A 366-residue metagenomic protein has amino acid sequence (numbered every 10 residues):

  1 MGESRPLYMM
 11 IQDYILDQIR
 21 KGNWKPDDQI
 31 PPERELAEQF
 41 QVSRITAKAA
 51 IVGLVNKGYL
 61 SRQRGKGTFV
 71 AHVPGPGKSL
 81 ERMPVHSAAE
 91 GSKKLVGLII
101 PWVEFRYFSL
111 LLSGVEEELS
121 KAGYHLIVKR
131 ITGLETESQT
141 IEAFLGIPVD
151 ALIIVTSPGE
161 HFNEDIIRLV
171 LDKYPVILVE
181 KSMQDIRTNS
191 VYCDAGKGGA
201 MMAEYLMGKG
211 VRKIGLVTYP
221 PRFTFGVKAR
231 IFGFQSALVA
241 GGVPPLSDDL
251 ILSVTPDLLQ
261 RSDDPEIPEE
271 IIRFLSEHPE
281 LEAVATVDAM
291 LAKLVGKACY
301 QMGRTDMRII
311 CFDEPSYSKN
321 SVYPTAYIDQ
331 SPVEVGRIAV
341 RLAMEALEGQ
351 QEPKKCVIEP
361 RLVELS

Functional and structural regions predicted by a protein language model:
M1-Q39, V52, G77-P84, K355: Extreme N-terminal segment that seeds HTH/winged-HTH DNA-binding domains in transcriptional regulators
M9-M10, K78-D150: Amphipathic helical "hinge" segments at domain boundaries
Y14, Q18, I272-S366: Flexible loop/turn connectors
G97, V149-S157, I177, G215-T218 (+2 more regions): Periplasmic-binding protein-like
L119-I131, Q235-D264: Short beta-strand elements in bilobed, periplasmic/extracellular small-molecule ligand-binding domains
V155-G198, M290, D313-T325: Flexible loop/hinge segments that line or gate small-molecule binding clefts
S190-L216, S236, D264-I272, A292 (+1 more regions): Hydrophobic alpha-helical segments within soluble ligand-binding/sensing domains
M202-P244, E352-S366: An alpha-beta-alpha
